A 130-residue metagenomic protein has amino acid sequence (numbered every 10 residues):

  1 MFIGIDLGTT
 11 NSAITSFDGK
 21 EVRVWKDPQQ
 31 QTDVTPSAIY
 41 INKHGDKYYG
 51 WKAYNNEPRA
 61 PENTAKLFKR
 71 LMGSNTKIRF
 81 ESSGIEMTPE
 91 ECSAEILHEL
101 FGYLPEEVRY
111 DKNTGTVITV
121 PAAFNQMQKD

Functional and structural regions predicted by a protein language model:
M1-W25: Gly/Thr-rich phosphate-binding beta-strand-loop-beta motif of the actin/hexokinase/Hsp70
D18-D130: Phosphate-binding loop and its immediate beta->loop->alpha context in nucleotide/phosphate-handling enzymes
